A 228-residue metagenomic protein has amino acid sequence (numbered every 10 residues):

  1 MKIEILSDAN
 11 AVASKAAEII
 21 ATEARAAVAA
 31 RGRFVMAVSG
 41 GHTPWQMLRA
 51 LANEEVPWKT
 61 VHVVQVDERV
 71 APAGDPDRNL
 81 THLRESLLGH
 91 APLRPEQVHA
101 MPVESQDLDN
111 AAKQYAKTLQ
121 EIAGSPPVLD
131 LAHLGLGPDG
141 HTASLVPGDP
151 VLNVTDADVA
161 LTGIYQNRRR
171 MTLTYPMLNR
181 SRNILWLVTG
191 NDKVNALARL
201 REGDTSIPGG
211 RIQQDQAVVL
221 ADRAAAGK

Functional and structural regions predicted by a protein language model:
M1-M36, A225: N-terminal glycine-/serine-/threonine-rich phosphate-binding loop
V28-N53: Glycine-rich N-terminal segment of FAD-binding domains in flavoprotein oxidoreductases, spanning the beta-loop-helix
V38-T43, L134-P138, T189: Glycine-rich beta-strand-to-loop/alpha-helix junction loops that act as flexible
R49-W58, T81, E85, P147-T155: A glycine- and small-aliphatic-rich helix-loop capping segment at beta-alpha/alpha-beta transitions that lines
K59-H133: Ligand-binding beta-strand-loop-alpha-helix segment within the catalytic cores of soluble metabolic enzymes
N110-A112, A143-G148, A196-L200: A short secondary-structure junction signal
L131-P176: Class I SAM-dependent methyltransferase SAM-binding "motif I" and its flanking Rossmann-like core
L178-K228: C-terminal functional extensions of proteins
